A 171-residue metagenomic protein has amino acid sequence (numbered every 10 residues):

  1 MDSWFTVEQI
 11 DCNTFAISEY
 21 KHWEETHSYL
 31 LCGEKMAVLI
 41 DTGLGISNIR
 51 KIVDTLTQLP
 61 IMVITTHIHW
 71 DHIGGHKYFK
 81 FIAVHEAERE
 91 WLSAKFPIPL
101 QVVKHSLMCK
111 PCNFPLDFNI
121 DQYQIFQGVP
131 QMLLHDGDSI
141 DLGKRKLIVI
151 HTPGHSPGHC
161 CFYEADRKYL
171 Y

Functional and structural regions predicted by a protein language model:
M1-D2, W23-E25, F126-G128, L134 (+1 more regions): Residues that act as N-cap/strand-start positions at coil-to-secondary-structure junctions
S3-T55, C161-Y171: Conserved beta-strand hairpin/beta-sheet module of binuclear metal-dependent hydrolase folds, prominently
Q9, A16, T65, A83-V84 (+3 more regions): Structural signal for conserved beta-strand scaffold positions within catalytic alpha/beta enzyme cores
Q9-F15, F118-Q122, G143-R145: Short Pro/Gly-enriched beta-strand edge/turn motifs at strand-loop
M36-L39, L44-I46, I125, Q131-M132 (+1 more regions): Metallo-beta-lactamase
L44-S139: Active-site HxH/HxHxD metal-binding segment of metal-dependent hydrolases
